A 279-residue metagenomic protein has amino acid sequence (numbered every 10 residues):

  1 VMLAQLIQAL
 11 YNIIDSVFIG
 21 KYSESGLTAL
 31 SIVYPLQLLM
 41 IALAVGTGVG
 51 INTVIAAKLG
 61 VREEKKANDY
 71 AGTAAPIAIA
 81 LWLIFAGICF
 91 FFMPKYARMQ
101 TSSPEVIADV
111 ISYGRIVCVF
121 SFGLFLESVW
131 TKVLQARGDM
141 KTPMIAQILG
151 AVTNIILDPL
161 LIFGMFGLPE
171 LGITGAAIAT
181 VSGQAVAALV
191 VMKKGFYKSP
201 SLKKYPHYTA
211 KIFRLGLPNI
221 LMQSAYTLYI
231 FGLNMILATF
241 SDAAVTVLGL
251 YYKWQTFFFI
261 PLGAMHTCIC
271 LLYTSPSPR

Functional and structural regions predicted by a protein language model:
V1, I55-F122, L168-L217, Y273-R279: Short alpha-helical transmembrane segments in multi-pass integral membrane proteins
V1-L6, G114, C118, K141-I148 (+5 more regions): Hydrophobic faces of transmembrane alpha-helices in multi-pass small-molecule transporters and flippases across diverse
L3, D15-I19, L30, I55-G60 (+15 more regions): Hydrophobic/aromatic residues within transmembrane alpha-helices of membrane transport systems, especially the TMDs
L6, L10-T28, A97-P104, L160-L171 (+1 more regions): Helix-terminus/linker motif at the lipid-water interface of multi-pass membrane proteins
L27-F90, L124-P143, L248-S275: Small-residue-rich hydrophobic transmembrane alpha-helices
L36, P76, A80, V119 (+5 more regions): Hydrophobic residues within alpha-helical transmembrane segments of multi-pass solute transporters/permease subunits
T131, A146-Q147, A151-A187: Helix-loop-helix hairpin linking two adjacent transmembrane segments in secondary transporters
